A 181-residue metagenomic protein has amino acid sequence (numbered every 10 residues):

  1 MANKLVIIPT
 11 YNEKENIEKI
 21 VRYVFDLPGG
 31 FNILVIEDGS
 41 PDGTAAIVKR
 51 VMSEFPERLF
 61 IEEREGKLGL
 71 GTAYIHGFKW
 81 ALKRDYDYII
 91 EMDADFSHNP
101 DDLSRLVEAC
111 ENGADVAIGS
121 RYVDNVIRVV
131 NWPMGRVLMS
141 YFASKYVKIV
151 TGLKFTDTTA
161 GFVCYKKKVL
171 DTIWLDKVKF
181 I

Functional and structural regions predicted by a protein language model:
A2-K4, F25-V35, G43, R58-L59: Short loop->beta transition adjacent to catalytic acidic/histidine clusters or analogous donor-positioning motifs
I8, G30-S40, E62-E63, M92: Short beta-strand/loop segment that forms part of the nucleotide-sugar
E13-D26: Short, well-formed alpha-helical segments that are part of the catalytic scaffolds of diverse glycosyltransferases
E13-N16, S40, N99: Donor nucleotide-sugar binding loop of glycosyltransferases
P28, V48-M52, A81: Conserved hydrophobic residues forming the short capping helix/wall of the S-adenosyl-L-methionine
E37-A46, F96: A conserved acidic beta->alpha catalytic loop
E62-K83, Y88, P100-F180: Acceptor/aglycone-binding surface of glycosyltransferases and processive sugar-polymer synthases
